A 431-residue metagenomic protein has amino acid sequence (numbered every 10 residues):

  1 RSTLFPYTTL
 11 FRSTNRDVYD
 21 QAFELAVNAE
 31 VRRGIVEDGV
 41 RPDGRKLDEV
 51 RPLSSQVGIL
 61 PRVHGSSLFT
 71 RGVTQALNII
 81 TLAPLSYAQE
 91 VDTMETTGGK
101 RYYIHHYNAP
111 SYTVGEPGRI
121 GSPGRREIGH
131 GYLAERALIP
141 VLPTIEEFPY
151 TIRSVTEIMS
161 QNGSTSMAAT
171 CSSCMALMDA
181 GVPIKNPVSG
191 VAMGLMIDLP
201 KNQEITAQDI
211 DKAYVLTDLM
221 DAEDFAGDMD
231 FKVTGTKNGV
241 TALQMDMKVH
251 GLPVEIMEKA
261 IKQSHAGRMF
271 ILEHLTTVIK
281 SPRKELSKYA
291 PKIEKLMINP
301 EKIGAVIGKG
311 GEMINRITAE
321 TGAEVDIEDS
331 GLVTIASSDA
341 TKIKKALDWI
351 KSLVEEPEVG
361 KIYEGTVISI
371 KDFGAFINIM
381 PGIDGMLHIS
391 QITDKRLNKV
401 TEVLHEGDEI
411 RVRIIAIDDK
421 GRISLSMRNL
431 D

Functional and structural regions predicted by a protein language model:
T3-L10: Short, small-residue-biased leader/transition segments that mark boundaries at the very start of proteins
T8, S154-T156, S160, L243-K248 (+2 more regions): Short, hydrophobic beta-strand segments
V57-I80, N162-P183, G304-I314: Conserved phosphate/anionic-ligand binding catalytic regions in large, soluble enzymes, centered on
I59, H64-Y150, G239-V249, P253 (+1 more regions): Glycine-rich, flexible beta-strand/loop modules in the N-terminal catalytic cores of phosphate-handling
R101-Y107, S111, H130-I145, L177 (+4 more regions): Structured alpha-helical segments in the cores of large, soluble enzyme domains
I104-V114, I145-P149, T234-V240, H250 (+3 more regions): Flexible hinge/switch segments at interdomain interfaces of large molecular machines
L177-K284: Mobile "lid/hinge" segments at catalytic clefts and subdomain interfaces of large enzymes
Y289-I293, P300-D431: Single-stranded RNA-binding regions, centering on S1/OB-family and related RNA-binding modules
